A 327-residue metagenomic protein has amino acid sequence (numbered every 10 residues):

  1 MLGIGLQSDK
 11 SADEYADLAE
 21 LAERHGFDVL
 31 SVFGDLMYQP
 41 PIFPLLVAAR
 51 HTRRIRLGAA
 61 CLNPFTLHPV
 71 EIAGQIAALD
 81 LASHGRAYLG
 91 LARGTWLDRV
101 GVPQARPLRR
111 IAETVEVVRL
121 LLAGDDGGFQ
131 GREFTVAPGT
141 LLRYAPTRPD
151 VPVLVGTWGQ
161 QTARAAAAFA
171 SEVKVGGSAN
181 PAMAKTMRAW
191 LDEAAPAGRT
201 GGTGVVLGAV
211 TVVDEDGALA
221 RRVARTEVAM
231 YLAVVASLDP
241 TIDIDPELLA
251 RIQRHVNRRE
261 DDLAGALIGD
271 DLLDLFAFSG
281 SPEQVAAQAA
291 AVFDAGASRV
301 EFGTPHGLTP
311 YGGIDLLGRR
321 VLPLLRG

Functional and structural regions predicted by a protein language model:
M1-G327: Active-site-adjacent structural elements that line small-molecule/cofactor binding pockets in enzymes
